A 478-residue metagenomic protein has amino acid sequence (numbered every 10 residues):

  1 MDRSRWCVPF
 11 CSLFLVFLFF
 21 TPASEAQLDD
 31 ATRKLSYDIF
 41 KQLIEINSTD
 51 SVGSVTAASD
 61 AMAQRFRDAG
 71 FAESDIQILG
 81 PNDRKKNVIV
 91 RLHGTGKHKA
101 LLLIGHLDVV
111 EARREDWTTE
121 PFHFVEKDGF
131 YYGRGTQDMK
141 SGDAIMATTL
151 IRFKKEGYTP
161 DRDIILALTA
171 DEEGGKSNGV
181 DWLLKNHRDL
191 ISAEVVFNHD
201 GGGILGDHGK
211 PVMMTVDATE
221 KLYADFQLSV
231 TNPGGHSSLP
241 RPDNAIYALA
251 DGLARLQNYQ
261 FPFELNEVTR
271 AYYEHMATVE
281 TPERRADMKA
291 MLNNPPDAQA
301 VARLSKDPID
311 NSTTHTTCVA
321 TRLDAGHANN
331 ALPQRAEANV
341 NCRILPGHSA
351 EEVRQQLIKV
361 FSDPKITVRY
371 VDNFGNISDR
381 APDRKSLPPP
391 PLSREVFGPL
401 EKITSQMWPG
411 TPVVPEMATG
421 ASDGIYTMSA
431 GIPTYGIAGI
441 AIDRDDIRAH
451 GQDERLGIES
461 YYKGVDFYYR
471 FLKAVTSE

Functional and structural regions predicted by a protein language model:
M1-C11: Bacterial N-terminal signal peptides that target proteins for export
P9-F19: Bacterial N-terminal signal peptides
P22-A26: Sec/Tat signal peptide C-region and signal peptidase I cleavage site
Q27-R134, K155-R162, V340: Acidic/His- and Gly-rich active-site-bordering loop/insert found across diverse amide/peptide-bond hydrolases
D29-Y37, S48-S59, D83, T136-M139 (+7 more regions): Solvent-exposed, acidic/flexible segments
T49-S51, D83, G94-K97, L107-E111 (+4 more regions): Solvent-exposed loop/turn segments at secondary-structure junctions within structured extracellular/periplasmic domains
F130-Y131, Q137-T215: Acidic/histidine-rich catalytic neighborhood of metal-dependent amide-processing enzymes
G202-V212, V216-K463, Y469, V475-E478: Metal-dependent amide/peptide-bond hydrolase catalytic core, centered on the "pita-bread" metallohydrolase fold
